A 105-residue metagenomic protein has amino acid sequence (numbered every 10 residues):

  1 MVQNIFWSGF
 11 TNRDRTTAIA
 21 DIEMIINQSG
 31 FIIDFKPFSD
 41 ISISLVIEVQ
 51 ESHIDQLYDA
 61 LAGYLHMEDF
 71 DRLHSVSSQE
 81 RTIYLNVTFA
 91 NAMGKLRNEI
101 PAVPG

Functional and structural regions predicted by a protein language model:
V2-G105: Long, contiguous binding/interaction regions
